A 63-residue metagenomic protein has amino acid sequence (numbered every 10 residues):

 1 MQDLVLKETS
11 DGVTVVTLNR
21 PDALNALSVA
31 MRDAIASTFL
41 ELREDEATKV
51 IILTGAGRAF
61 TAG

Functional and structural regions predicted by a protein language model:
M1-R58, A62: Conserved CoA-thioester-binding segment of acyl-CoA-metabolizing enzymes
